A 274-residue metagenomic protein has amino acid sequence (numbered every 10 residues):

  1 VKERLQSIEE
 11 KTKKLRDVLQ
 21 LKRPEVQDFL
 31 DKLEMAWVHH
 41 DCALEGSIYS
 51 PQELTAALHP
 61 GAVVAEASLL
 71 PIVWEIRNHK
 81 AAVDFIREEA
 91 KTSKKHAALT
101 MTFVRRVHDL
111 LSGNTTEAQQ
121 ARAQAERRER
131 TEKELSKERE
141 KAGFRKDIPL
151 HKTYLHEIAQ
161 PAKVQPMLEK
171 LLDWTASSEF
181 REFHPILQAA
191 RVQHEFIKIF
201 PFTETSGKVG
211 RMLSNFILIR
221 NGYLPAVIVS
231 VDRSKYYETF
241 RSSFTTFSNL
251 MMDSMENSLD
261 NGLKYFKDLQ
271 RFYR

Functional and structural regions predicted by a protein language model:
V1-R274: FIC/Doc superfamily catalytic core
